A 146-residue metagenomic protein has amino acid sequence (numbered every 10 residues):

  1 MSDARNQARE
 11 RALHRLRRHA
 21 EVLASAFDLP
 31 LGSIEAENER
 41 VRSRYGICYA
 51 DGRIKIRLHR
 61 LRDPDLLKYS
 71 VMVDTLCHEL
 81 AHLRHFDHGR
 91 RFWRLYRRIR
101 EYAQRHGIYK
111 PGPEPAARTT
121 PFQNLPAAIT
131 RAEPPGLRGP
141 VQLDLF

Functional and structural regions predicted by a protein language model:
M1-D74, L83-F146: Active-site-proximal or metal-binding-adjacent scaffold patches in catalytic folds
E79: Walker B catalytic acidic pair
